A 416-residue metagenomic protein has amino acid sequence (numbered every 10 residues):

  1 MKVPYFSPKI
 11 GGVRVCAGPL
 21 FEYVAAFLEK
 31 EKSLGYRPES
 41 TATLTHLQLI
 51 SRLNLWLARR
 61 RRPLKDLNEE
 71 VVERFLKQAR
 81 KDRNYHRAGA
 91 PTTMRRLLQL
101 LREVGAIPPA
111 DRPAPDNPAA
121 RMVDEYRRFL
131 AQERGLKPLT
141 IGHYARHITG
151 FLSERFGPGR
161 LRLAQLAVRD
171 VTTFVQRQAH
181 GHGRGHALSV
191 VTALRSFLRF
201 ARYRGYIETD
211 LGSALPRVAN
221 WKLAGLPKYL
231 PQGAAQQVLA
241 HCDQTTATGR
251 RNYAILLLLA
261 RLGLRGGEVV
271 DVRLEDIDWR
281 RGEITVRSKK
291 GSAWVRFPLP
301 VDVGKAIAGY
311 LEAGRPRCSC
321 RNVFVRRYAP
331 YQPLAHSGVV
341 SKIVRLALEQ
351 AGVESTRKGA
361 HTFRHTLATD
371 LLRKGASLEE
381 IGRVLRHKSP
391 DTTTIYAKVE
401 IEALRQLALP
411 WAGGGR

Functional and structural regions predicted by a protein language model:
M1-R416: Conserved catalytic core of the tyrosine transesterase superfamily
